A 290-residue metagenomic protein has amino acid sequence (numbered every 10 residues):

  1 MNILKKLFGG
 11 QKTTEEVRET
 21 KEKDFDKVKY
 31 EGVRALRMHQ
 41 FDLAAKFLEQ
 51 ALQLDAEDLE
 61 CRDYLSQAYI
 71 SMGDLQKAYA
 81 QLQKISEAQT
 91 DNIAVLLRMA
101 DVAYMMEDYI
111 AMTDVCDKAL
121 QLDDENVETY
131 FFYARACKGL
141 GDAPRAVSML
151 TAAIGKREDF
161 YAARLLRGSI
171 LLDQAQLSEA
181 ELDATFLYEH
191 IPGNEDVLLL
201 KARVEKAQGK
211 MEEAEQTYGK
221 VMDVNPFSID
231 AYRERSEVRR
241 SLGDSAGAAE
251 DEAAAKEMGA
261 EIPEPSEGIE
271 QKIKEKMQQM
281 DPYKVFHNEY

Functional and structural regions predicted by a protein language model:
M1-V17, G247-Y290: Terminal, low-structured helical/coil segments at or just beyond the last alpha-helical repeat
R18-E60, Y64-D74, A94, R98-E107 (+2 more regions): Alpha-helical segment of the N-proximal tetratricopeptide repeat
H39-K46, M72-K84, M106-K118, G139-A152 (+3 more regions): Structural signature of tandem alpha-helical TPR/SEL1-like repeats, specifically the intra-repeat loop/turn
L54, A88-Q89, L122, K156 (+3 more regions): Structural marker of alpha-solenoid helical repeat scaffolds
D223-I229, R233-P263: TPR/TPR-like (Sel1-like) alpha-helical repeat modules
